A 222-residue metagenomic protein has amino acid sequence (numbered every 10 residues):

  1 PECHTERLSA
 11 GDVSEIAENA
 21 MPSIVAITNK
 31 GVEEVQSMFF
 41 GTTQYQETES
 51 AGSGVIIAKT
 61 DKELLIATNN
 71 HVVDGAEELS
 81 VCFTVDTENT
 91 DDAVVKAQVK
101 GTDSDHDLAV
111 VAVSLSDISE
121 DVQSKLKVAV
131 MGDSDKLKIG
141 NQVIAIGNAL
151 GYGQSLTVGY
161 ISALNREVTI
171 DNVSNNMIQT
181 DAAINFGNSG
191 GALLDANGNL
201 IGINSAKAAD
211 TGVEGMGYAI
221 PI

Functional and structural regions predicted by a protein language model:
P1-I222: Serine-dependent protease modules
